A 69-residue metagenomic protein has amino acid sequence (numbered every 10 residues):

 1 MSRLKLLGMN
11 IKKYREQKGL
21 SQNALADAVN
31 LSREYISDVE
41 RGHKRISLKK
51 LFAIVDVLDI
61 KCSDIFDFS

Functional and structural regions predicted by a protein language model:
M1-L6: A detector for short, charged/polar N-terminal pre-domain segments
M9-A24, A28, A53: Short basic helix-loop element that most often maps to the first helix and adjoining turn of HTH DNA-binding modules
I11, L25-A26, I36-V39, I65: Conserved hydrophobic/aromatic packing and binding residues within compact polymer-binding modules
L31-K44: Recognition helix of helix-turn-helix/homeodomain-like DNA-binding domains that insert into the DNA major groove
K49-D64: DNA major-groove recognition helix of helix-turn-helix/homeodomain DNA-binding modules
